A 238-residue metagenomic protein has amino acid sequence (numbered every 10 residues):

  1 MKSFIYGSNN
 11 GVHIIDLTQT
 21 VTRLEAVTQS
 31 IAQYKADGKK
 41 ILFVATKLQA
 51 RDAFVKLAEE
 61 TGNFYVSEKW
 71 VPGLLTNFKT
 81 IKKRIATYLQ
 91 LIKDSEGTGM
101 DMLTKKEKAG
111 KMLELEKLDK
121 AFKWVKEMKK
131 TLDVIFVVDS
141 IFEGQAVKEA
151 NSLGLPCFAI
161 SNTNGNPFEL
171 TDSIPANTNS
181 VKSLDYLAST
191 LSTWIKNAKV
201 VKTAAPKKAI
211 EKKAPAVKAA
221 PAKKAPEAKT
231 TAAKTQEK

Functional and structural regions predicted by a protein language model:
M1-A204: Ribosome large-subunit tunnel/peptidyl-transferase-proximal elements
W194-K238: Intrinsically disordered, compositionally biased charged tails
